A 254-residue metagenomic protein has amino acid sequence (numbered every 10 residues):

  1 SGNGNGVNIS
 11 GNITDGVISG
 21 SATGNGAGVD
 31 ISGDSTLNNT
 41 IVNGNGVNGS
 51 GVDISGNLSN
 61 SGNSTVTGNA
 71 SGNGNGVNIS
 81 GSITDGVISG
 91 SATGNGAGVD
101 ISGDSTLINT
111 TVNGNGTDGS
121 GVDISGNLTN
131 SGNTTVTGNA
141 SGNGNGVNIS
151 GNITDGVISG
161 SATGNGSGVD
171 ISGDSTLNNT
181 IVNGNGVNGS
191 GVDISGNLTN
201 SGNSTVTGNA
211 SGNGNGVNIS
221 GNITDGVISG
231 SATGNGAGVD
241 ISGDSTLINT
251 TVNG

Functional and structural regions predicted by a protein language model:
S1, T14, N38, S50-D53 (+2 more regions): Alpha-helical protein-protein interaction elements
S1-T14, I248-G254: Short intrinsically disordered, low-complexity coil segments enriched in acidic
N3-I9, N25-I31, N45-N57, N69 (+10 more regions): Glycine-rich beta-solenoid repeat tracts in large extracellular/virion proteins
G238-V239, G243-T250: N-terminal targeting leaders only when they are immediately followed by extended low-complexity/repeat-rich tracts
